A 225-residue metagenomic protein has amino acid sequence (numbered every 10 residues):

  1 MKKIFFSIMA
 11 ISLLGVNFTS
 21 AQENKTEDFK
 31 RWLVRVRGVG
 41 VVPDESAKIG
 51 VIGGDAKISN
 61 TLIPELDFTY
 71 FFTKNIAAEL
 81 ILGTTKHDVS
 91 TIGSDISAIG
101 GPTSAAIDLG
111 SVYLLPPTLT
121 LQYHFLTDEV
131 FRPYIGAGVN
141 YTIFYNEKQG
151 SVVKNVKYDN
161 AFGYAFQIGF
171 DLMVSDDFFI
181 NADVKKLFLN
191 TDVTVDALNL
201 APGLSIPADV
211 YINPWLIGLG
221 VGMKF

Functional and structural regions predicted by a protein language model:
M1-K30: Cleavable N-terminal export/targeting peptides
A21-F68, G218-K224: Short glycine/proline- and aromatic-enriched beta-strand/turn motifs that initiate or cap beta-hairpins
T26-D28, G54-N60, I107-Y113, V153-N160 (+1 more regions): Replace "Gram-negative outer membrane beta-barrel proteins" with "bacterial and organellar outer membrane beta-barrel
W32, G38-V42, D67-G150, I212-F225: Gram-negative (and chloroplast) outer-membrane scaffold detector with strong preference for beta-barrel transmembrane
R37, E65-F71, Q167-G169, F179-N181: Short, conserved structural micro-motifs that define repeat-unit consensus positions and nucleotide-binding loops
S46-I52, S90-S97, Y145-K154, D192-A201: Outer-membrane beta-barrel translocator domains and adjoining extracellular loop/strand segments of Gram-negative
H87-T91, S175-F225: Predominantly the C-terminal beta-signal and adjacent terminal strand-loop region of outer-membrane beta-barrel
T120, A161-L172: Transmembrane beta-barrel strand/turn architecture of Gram-negative outer membrane proteins
